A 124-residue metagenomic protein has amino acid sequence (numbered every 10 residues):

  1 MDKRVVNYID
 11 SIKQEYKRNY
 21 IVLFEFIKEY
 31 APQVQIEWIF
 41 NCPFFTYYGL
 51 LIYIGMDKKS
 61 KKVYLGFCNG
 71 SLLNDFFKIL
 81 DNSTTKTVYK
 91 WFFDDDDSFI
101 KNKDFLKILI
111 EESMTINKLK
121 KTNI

Functional and structural regions predicted by a protein language model:
M1-I124: Charge-dense, helix-prone N-terminal extensions
